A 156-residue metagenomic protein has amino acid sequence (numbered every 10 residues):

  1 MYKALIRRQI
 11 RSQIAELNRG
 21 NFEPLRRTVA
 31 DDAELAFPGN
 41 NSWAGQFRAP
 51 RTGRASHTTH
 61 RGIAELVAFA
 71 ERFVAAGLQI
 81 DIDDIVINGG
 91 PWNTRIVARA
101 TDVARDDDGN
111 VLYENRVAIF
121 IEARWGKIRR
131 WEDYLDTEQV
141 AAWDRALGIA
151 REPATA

Functional and structural regions predicted by a protein language model:
M1-A156: C-terminal and inter-domain tail/linker signature
